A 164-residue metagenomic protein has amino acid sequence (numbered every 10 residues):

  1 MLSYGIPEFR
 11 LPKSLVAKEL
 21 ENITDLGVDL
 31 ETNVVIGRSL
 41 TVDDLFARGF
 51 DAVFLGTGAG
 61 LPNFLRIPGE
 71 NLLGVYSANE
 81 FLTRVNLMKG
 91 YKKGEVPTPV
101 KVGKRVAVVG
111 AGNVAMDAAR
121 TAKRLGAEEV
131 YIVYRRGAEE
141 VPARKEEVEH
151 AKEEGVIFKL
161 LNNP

Functional and structural regions predicted by a protein language model:
M1-P164: Residues forming the flavin
